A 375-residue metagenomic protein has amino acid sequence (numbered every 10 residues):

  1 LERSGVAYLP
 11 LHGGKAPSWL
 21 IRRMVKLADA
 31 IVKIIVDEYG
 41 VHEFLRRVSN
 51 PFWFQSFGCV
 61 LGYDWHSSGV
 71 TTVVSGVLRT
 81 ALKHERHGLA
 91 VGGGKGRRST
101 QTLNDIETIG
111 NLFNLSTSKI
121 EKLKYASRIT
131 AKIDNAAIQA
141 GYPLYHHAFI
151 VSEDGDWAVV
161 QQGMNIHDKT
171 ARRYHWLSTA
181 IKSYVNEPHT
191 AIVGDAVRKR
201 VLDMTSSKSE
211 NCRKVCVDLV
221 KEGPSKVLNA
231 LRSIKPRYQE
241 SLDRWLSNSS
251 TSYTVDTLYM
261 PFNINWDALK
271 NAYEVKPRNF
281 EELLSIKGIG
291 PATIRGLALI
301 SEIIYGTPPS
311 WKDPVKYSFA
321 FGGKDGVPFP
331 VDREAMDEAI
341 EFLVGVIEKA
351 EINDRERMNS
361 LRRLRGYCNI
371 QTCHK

Functional and structural regions predicted by a protein language model:
L1-Y253: Structure-specific DNA junction-binding interface
V32-D37, K276-R278, Y317-G323: Short acidic (Asp/Glu) and glycine-rich catalytic loops that position anionic groups and cofactors
N50, Y142, F262-N265, K276 (+1 more regions): Active-site-proximal structural scaffolding
G69-V74, W311-P314, R355-S360: Short coil/turn segments at secondary-structure boundaries
V255-I264, N279-S301: Helix-hairpin-helix
A268-Y273: Short, amphipathic alpha-helical "recognition" segments used to contact nucleic acids or chromatin
P291, R295-E348: Phosphate-backbone recognition surface of nucleic-acid-processing proteins
D332-R333, I347-K375: Low-complexity, acidic/Ser/Thr- and charged residue-rich accessory regions of DNA metabolism proteins
